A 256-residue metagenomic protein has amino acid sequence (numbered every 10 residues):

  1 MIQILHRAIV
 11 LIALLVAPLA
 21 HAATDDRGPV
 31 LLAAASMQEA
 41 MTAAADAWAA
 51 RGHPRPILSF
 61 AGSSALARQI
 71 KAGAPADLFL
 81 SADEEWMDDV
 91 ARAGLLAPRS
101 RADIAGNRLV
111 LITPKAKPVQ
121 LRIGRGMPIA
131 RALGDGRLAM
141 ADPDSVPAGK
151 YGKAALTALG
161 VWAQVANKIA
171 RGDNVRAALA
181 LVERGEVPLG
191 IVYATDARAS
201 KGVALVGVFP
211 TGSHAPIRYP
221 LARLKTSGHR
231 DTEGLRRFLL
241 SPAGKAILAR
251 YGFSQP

Functional and structural regions predicted by a protein language model:
M1-I4: N-terminal secretory signal peptides that target proteins for export/translocation
H6-P18: Bacterial N-terminal signal peptides
H21-S64, R68-A74, D83-E84, D88-P256: Exported/periplasmic ABC-transporter solute-binding proteins
L80: Short active-site segment of divalent metal-dependent hydrolases/proteases that encodes the spacing between
